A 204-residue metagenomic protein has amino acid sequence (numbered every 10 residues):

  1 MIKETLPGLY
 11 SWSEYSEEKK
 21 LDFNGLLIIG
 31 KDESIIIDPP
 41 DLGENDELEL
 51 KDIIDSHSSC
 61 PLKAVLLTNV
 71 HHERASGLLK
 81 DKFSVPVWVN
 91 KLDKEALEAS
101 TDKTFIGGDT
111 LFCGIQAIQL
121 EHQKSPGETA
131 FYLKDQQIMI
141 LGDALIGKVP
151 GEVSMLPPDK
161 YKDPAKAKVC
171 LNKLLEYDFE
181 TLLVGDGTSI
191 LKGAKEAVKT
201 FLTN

Functional and structural regions predicted by a protein language model:
M1-E33, D52, L175, E196-K199: Zn-dependent metallo-beta-lactamase
L9-W12, S34-D38, V87-V89, I115-I118 (+1 more regions): Short hydrophobic-aromatic micro-motifs
S11-E17, P39-E44, A64-L67, I115-E121 (+1 more regions): Short, flexible loop segments at the rims of nucleotide/cofactor-binding pockets, characterized by
E33-G43, C60, H122-T203: Metallo-beta-lactamase
D41-L111: Active-site HxH/HxHxD metal-binding segment of metal-dependent hydrolases
E47, E73, G114, S125-P126 (+1 more regions): Structural motif corresponding to alpha-helix initiation and N-cap regions
D102-L133: Internal catalytic-core helix/loop-beta-alpha segment that presents or stabilizes conserved functional determinants
